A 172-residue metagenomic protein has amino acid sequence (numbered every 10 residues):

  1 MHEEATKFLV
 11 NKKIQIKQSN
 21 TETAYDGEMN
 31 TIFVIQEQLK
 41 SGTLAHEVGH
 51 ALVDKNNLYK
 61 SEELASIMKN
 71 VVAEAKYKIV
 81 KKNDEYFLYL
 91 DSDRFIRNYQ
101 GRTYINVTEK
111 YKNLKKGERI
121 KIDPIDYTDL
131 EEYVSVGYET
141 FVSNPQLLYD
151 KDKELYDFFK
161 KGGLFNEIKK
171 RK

Functional and structural regions predicted by a protein language model:
H2-K172: Active-site-flanking segments in enzyme catalytic domains
